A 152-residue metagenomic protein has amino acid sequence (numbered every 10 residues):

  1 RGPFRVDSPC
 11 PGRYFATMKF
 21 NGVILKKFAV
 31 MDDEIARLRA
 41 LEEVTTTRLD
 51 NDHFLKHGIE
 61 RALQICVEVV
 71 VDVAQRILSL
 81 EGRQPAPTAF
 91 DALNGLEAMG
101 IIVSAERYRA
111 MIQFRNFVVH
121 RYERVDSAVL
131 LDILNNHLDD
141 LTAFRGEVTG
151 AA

Functional and structural regions predicted by a protein language model:
G2-A152: Solvent-exposed interaction patches of small proteins and small membrane subunits
